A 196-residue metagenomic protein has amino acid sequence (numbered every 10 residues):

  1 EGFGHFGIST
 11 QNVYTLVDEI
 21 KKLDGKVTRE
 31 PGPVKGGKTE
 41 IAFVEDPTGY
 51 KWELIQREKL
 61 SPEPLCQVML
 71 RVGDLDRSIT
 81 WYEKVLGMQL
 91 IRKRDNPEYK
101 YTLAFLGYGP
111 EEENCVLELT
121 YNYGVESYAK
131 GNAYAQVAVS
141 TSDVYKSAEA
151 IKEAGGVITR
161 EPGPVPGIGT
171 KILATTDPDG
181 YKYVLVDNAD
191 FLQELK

Functional and structural regions predicted by a protein language model:
I8, Y14-L70, I91-G107, A138-V139 (+1 more regions): Vicinal oxygen chelate
E19-K22, D74-L90: Amphipathic alpha-helical segments
C115-V116: Intrinsic, low-complexity N-terminal interaction/targeting segments
Y123-V125: Beta-rich, blade/repeat-based domains predominating in secreted/periplasmic proteins but also intracellular
Y134: Flexible, small-/acidic-enriched active-site or ligand-binding loops
